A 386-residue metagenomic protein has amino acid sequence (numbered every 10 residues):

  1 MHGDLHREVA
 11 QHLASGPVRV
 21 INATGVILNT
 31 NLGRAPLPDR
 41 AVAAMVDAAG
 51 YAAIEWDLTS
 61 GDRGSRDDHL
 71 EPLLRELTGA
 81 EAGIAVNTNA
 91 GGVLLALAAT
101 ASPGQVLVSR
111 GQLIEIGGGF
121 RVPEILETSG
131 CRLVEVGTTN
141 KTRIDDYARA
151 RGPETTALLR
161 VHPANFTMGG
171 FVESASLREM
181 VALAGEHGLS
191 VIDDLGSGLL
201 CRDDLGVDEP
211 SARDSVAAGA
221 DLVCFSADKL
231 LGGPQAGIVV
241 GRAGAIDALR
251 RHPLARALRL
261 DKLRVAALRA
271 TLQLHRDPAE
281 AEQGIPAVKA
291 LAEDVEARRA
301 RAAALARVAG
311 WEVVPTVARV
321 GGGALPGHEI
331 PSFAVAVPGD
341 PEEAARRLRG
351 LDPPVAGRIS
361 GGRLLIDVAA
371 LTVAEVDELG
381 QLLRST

Functional and structural regions predicted by a protein language model:
M1-H12, G16: Long amphipathic alpha-helical segments
H6, N29, E55-T59, G362 (+2 more regions): Catalytic, metal-anchored helix/loop core of enzyme active sites in primary metabolism
G16-P17, F225, P353-R358: A short linear hydrophobic-aromatic micro-motif
I21-G25, L231-P234, I330, R358-L364: Short Gly/Ser/Thr- and Asp/Glu-enriched loop/turn motifs at secondary-structure junctions
A23-T24, R34-S60: Glycine-rich phosphate-binding segment of PLP-dependent enzymes
L58-Q273: Conserved PLP-enzyme active-site core in the AAT-like
V108, R264-V265, R269-G321: Conserved PLP-dependent catalytic core of the aminotransferase class-I/II
V295, R299-E375: Conserved C-terminal alpha-helix-loop-beta "cap" of PLP-dependent enzymes that closes/shapes the active-site mouth
